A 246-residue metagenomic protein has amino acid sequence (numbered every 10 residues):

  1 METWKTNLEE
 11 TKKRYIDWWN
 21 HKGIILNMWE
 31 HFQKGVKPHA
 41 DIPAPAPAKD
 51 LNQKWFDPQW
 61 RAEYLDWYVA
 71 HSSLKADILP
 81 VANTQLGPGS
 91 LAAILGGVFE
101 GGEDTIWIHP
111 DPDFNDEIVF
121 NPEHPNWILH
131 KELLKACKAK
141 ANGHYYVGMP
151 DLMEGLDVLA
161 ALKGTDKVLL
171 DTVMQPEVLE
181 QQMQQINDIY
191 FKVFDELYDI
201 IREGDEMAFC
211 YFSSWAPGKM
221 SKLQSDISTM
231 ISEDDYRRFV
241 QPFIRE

Functional and structural regions predicted by a protein language model:
M1-L51, E63, Y68, K75-N83 (+1 more regions): Active-site loop segments of alpha/beta catalytic cores
W60: Conserved active-site "lid/cap" helical segment
V81-D116: A contiguous, low-structure linker/loop signature
